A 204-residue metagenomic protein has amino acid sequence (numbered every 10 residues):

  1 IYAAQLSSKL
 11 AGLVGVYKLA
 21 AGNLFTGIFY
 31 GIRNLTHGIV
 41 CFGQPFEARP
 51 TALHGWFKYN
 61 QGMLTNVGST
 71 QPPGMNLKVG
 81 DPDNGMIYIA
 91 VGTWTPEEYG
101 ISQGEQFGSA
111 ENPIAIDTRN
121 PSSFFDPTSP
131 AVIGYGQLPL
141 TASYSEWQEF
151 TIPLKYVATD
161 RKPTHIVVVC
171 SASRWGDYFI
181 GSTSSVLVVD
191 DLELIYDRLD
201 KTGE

Functional and structural regions predicted by a protein language model:
I1-L13: Short carbohydrate-recognition loop motifs
A21-L53, T141-Y144: Extracellular/lumenal carbohydrate-interaction signature centered on repeated Trp-anchored short motifs
V40-G68, P73-L77, I152, L192: Extra-cytoplasmic beta-strand recognition segments
T51, G85, Q148, L187-V188: Hydrophobic core residues within well-ordered beta-strands of beta-rich domains
T51-F57, D83-T93, K162-D177: Internal, hydrophobic beta-strand segments that form the core of beta-sheet-rich folds
Q71-G104, S109: Extended low-complexity, serine/threonine- and proline-enriched intrinsically disordered segments
P96-K162, S182: Extracellular carbohydrate recognition and processing domains and analogous Trp-centered ligand-binding platforms
Y144-E146, D160-K162, R174-Y196, G203: Extracellular carbohydrate recognition
